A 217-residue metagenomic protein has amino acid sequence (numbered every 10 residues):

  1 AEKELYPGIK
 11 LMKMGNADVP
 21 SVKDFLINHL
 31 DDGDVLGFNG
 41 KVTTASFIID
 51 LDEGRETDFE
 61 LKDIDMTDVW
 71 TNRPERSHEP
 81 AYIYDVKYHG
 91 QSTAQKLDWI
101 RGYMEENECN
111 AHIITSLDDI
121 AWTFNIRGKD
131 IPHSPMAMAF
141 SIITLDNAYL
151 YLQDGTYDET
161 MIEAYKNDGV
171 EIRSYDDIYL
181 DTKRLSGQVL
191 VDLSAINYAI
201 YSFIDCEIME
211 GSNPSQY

Functional and structural regions predicted by a protein language model:
A1-Y217: A composition/biophysics-driven feature that prefers long, compositionally simple stretches
